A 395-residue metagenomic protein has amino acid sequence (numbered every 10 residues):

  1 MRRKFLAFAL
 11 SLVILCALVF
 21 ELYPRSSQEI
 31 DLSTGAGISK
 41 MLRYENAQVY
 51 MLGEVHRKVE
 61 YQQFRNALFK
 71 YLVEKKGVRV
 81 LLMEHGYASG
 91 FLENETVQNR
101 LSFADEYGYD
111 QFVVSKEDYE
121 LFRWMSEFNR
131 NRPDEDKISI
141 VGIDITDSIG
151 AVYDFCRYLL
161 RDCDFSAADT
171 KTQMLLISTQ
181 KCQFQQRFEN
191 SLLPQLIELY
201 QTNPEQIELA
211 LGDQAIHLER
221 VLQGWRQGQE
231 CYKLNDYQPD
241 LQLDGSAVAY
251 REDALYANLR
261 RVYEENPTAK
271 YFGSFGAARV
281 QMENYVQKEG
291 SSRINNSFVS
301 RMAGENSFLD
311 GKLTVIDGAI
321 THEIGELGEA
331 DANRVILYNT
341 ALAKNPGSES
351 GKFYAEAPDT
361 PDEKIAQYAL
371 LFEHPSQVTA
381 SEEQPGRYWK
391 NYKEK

Functional and structural regions predicted by a protein language model:
M1-L12: N-terminal Sec-pathway targeting helices
A17-K395: Compositional signal for N-terminal targeting/processing segments
